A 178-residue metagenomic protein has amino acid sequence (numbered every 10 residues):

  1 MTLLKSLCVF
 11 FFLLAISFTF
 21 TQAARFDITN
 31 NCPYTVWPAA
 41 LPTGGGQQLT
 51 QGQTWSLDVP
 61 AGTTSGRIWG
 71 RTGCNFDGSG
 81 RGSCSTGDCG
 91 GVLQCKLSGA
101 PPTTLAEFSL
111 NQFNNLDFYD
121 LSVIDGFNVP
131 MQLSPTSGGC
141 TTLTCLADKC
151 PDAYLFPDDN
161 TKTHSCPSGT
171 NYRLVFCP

Functional and structural regions predicted by a protein language model:
T2-P178: Extracellular low-complexity, O-glycosylation-prone Ser/Thr/Pro/Gly-rich "stalks" and linkers flanking catalytic
